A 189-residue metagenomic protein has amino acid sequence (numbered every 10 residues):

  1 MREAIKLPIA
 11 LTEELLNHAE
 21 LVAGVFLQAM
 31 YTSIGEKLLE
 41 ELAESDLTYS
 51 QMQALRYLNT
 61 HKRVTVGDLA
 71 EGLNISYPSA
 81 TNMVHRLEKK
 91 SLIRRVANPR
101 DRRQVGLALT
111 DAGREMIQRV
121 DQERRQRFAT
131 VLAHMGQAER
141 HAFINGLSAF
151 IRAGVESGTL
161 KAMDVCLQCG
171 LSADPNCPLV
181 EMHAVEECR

Functional and structural regions predicted by a protein language model:
M1-A10, H141-R189: C-terminal regulatory/oligomerization modules of transcriptional regulators
M1-S45: N-terminal leader segment of winged-helix/HTH proteins
A19-V22, S50, A112, E139: N-terminal positioning helix adjacent to the helix-turn-helix/winged-helix DNA-binding module
V22-V25, Q53-R56, E115: Pre-recognition alpha-helix immediately N-terminal to the DNA-recognition helix within helix-turn-helix or winged-helix
E36-S76, A162: N-terminal helix-turn-helix DNA-binding core of bacterial DNA-binding proteins
G67, H85, V105: Residues within the helices of the helix-turn-helix
E88-H141: Charged, amphipathic alpha-helical coiled-coil/dimerization segments
